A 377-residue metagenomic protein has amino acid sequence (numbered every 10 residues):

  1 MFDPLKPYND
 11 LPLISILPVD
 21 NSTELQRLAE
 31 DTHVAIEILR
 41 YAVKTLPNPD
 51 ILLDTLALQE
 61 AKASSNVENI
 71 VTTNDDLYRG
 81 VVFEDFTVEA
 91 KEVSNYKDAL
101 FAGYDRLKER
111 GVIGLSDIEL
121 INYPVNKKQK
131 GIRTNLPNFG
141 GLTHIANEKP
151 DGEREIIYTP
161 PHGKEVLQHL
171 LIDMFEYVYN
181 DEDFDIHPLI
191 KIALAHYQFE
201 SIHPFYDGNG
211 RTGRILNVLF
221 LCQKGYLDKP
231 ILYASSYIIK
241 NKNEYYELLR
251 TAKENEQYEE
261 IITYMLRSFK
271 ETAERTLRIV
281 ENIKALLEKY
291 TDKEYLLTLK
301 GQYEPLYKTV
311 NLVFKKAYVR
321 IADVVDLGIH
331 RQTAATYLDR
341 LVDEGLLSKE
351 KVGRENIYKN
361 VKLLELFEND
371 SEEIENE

Functional and structural regions predicted by a protein language model:
M1-E377: FIC/Doc superfamily catalytic core
